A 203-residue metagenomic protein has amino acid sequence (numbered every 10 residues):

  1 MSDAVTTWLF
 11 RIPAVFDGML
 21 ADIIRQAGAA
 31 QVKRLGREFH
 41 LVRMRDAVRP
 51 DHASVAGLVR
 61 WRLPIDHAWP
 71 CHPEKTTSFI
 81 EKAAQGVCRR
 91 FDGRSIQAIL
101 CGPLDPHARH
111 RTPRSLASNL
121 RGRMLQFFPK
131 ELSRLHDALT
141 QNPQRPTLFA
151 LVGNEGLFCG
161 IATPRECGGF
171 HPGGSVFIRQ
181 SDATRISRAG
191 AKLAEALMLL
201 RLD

Functional and structural regions predicted by a protein language model:
M1-D203: SAM-dependent transferase fold signal centered on methyltransferase-like domains, encompassing both Class I
